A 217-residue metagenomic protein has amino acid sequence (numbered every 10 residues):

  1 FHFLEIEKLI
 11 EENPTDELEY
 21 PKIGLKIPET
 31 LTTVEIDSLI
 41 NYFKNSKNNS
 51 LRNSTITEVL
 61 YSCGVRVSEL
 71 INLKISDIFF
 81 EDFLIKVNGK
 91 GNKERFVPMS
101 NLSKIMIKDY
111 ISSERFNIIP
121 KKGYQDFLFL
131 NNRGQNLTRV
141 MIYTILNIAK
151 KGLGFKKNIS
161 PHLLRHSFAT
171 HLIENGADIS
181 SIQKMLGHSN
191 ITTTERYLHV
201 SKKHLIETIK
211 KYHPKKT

Functional and structural regions predicted by a protein language model:
F1-T217: Conserved catalytic core of the tyrosine transesterase superfamily
